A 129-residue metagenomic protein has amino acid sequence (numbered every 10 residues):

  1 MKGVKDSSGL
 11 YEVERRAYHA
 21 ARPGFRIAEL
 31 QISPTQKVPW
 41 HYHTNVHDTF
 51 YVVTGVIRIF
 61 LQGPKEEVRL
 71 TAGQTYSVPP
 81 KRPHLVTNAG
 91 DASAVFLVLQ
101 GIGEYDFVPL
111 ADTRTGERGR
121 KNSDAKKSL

Functional and structural regions predicted by a protein language model:
M1-A28, P39-W40, P109-L129: A short, N-terminal "cap"/entry segment at the start of jelly-roll beta-barrel domains of the cupin/DSBH fold
H19-R26, T35-Y51, G63-P64: A short beta-loop-beta micro-motif enriched in histidine and acidic residues
Q31-S33, H43-I59, L99-G101: Short, conserved beta-strand element in jelly-roll/cupin
Q36, H47, Y76, H84 (+1 more regions): Glycine-centered loop/turn positions within well-structured domains that cap or flank conserved ligand/cofactor-binding
R58, E66, Y105: Flexible, glycine-rich phosphate/dinucleotide-binding loops and adjacent beta-alpha linkers at cofactor/substrate
P64-P80: Short acidic-glycine-tyrosine-enriched beta hairpin
R69, G103-Y105, P109-D112: Charged, glycine-enriched surface loops/patches that mediate electrostatic binding to polyanionic ligands
P80-D106: Ligand-binding loop in jelly-roll beta-barrel domains
